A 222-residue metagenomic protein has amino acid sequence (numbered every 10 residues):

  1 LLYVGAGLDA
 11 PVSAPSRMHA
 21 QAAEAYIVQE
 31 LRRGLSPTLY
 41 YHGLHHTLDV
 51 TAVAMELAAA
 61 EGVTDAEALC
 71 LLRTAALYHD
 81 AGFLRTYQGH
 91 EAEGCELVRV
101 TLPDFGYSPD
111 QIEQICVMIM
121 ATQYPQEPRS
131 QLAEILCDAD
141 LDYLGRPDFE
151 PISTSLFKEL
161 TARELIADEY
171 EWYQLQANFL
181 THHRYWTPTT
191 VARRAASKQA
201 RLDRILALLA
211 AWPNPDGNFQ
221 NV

Functional and structural regions predicted by a protein language model:
L2-A22, Q220-V222: Non-catalytic interface/linker regions that flank or bridge core catalytic/transmembrane domains
G5, L35-T64, Y78, Y107 (+1 more regions): Divalent metal-dependent phosphate-bond-processing catalytic cores, especially two-metal-ion Mg2+/Mn2+ enzymes that act
P15-R33, H46: Short alpha-helical hairpin
E24, V28, T51, M55 (+3 more regions): An amphipathic alpha-helix signature
Y40, L84, Q88, F105: Short gly/ser-rich anion-binding loops that grip negatively charged ligand groups
V50, E67-R85, H90, G94 (+1 more regions): His-Asp-centered metal-binding catalytic motifs of divalent-metal-dependent phosphohydrolases/nucleases
T101-Y107: Post-HExxH zinc-binding segment in Zn-dependent metallohydrolases
